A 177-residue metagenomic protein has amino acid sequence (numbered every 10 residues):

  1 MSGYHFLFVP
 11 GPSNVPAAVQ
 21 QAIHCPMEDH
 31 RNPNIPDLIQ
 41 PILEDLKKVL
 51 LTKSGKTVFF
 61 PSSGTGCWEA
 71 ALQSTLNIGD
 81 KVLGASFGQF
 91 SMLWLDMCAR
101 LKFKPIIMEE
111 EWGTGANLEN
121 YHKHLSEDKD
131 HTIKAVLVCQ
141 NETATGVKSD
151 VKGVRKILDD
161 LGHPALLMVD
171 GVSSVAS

Functional and structural regions predicted by a protein language model:
M1-P33: N-terminal "arm"/small-domain region of PLP-dependent enzymes with the aminotransferase-like
S2-Y4, K53-G55, I78-K81, K102-K104 (+2 more regions): Short coil/turn connectors at secondary-structure junctions
L7-V9, V58-P61, G84, I107-M108 (+2 more regions): General beta-strand structural signal in soluble alpha/beta enzymes
I23-A70, Q89, L93-A99: Conserved N-terminal alpha-helix of the aminotransferase class I/II PLP-enzyme fold
T65-C67, F90, G113-A116, S173-A176: Short acidic loop-to-helix transition motifs that present clustered carboxylates
T75-M92: Conserved PLP-anchoring active-site segment centered on the Schiff-base-forming lysine
L93-I106, E111, E119-H124: Active-site-proximal loop->helix
A116-V175: Active-site phosphate-binding strand-loop segment of PLP-dependent enzymes
